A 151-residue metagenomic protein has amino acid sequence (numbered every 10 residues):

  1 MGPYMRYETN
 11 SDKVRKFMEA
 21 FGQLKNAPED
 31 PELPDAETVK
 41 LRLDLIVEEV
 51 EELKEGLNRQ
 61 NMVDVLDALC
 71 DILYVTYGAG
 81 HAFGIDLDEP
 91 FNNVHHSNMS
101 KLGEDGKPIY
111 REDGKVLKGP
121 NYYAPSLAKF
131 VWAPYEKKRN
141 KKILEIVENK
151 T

Functional and structural regions predicted by a protein language model:
M1-L69, L73-T151: Flexible "arm" and connector segments at domain edges
